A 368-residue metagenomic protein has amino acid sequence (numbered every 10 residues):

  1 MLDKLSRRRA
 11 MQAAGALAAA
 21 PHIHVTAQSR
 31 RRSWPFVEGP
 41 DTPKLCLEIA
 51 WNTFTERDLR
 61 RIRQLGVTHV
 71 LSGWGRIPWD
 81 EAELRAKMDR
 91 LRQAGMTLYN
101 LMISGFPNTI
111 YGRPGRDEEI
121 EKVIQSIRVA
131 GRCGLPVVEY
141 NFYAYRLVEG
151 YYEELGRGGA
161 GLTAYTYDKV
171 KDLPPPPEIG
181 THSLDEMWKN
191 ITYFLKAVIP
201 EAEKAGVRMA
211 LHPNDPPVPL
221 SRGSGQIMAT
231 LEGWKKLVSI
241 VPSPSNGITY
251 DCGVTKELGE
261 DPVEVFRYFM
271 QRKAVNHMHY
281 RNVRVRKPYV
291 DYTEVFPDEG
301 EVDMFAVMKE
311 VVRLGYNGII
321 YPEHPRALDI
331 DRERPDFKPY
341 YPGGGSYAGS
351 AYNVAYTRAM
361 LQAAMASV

Functional and structural regions predicted by a protein language model:
L2-T42, I110, G134-P136, K196 (+3 more regions): Histidine-acidic metal/acid-base catalytic patches
V37-E48, T53: Extracellular/oxidizing-compartment recognition motifs
L45-E48, L71-S72, T249-D251: Short catalytic-loop micro-motif centered on adjacent basic/acidic residues
W51-T53, R76, I103-P107, F142-R146 (+4 more regions): Active-site-proximal loop/turn and secondary-structure-junction residues that shape catalytic pockets, frequently
N52-I62, L84, E119-I127, D261-R267: Short, acidic/polar
F54-G73, C133: Catalytic domains of carbohydrate-active enzymes, especially glycoside hydrolases
G73-T192, K196, E203-K204, V254 (+1 more regions): Structural motif corresponding to the early beta-alpha repeats
K171-M187, P213-G223, F337-P339: Active-site-proximal beta-alpha loop/turn segments in soluble metabolic enzymes
